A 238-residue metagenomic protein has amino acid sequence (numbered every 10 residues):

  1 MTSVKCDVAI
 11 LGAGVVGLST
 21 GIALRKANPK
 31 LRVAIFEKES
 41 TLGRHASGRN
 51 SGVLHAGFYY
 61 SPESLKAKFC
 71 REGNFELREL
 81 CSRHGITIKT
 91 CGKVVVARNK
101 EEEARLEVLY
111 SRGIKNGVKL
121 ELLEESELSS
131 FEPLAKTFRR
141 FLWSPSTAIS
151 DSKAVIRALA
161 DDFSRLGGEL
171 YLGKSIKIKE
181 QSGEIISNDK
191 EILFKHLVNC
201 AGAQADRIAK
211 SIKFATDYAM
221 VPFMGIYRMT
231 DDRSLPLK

Functional and structural regions predicted by a protein language model:
M1-K5: A short, basic/flexible loop-to-alpha-helix module at the beginning of a structural domain
C6-A34: N-terminal Rossmann-like FAD-binding beta1-loop-alpha1 element of flavoenzymes
V16, T41, Q204: Conserved Rossmann-like nucleotide-cofactor binding loop
S19, K179-Q181, S187-K238: Flavin-dependent oxidoreductases
R25-R49: Glycine-rich FAD pyrophosphate-binding loop
E37, T90, E124-E125, L172-K174: Short loop/edge segments at beta-strand edges and connector loops that shape dinucleotide/nucleotide cofactor-binding
G52-E127, F138: Dinucleotide-binding Rossmann-like beta1-alpha1 core, especially the glycine-rich loop that anchors the ADP
F141-H196, C200-R207: Helical element adjacent to the flavin cofactor pocket in flavoenzyme catalytic cores
